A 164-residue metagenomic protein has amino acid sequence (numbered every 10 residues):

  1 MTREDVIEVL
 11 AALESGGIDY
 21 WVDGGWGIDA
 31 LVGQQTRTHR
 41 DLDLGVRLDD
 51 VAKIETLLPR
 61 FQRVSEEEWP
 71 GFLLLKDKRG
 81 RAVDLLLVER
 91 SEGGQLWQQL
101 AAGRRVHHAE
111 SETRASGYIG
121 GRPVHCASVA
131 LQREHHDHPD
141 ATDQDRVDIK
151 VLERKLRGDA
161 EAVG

Functional and structural regions predicted by a protein language model:
M1-G164: Compositionally biased terminal segments of proteins
